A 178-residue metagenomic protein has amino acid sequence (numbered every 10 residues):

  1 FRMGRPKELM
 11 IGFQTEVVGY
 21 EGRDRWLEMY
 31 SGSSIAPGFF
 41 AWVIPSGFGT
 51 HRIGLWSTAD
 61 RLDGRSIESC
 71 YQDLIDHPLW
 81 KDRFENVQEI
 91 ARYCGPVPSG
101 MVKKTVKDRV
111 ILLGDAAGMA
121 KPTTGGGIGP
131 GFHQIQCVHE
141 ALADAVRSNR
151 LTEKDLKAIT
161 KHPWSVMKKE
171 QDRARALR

Functional and structural regions predicted by a protein language model:
F1-D82, P98-V102, G118: Predominantly flavin-linked oxidoreductase catalytic cores and closely associated redox partners
Y20-W26, Q88, L112, E153-T160: Short flexible/disordered coil segments
S31-G47, G95-G114, H162-L177: A broadly tuned preference for mixed-charge, low-complexity surface segments
W42, Q134, A158-I159: Generic detector of isolated residues embedded in canonical secondary-structure elements
L62-L142, V146-R147: FAD/FMN-dependent oxidoreductases across multiple families
E140-R178: C-terminal helical "tail/cap" subdomain of flavin- and related membrane-associated enzymes
